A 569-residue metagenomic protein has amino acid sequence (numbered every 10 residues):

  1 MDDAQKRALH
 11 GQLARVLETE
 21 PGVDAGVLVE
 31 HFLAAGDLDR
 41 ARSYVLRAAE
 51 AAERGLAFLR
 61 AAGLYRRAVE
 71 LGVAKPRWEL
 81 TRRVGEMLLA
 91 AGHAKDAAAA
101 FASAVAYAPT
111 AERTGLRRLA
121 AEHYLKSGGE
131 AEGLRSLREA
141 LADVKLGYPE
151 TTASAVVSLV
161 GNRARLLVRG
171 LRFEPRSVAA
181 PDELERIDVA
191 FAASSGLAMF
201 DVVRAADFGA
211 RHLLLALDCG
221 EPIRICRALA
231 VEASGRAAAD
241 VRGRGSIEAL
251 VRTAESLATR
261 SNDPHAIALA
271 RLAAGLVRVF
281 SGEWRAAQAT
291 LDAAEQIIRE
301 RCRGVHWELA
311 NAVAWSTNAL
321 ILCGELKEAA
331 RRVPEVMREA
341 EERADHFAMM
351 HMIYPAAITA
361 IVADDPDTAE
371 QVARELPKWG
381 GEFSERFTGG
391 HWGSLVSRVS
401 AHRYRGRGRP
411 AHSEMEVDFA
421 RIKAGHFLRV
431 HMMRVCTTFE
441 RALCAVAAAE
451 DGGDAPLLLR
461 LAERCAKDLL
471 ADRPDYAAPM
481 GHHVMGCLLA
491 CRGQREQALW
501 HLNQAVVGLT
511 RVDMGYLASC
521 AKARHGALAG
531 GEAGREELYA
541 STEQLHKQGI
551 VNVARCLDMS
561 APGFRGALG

Functional and structural regions predicted by a protein language model:
M1-G72, G92, D143, T151-S177: Short secondary-structure boundary elements
D3, R7, L38, G55-F58 (+12 more regions): TPR-repeat structural position
R15, A49-E50, A68-E70, A102-A106 (+10 more regions): Amphipathic alpha-helical segments of tetratricopeptide repeats
V23-G26, L56-R60, K75-W78, P109-L119 (+12 more regions): Alpha-solenoid helical repeat architecture
A35, G55, A91, S127 (+11 more regions): Structural motif corresponding to the intra-repeat A-B loop/turn of tetratricopeptide repeats
L125-D207, A238-A249, H306-A310, I321-R331 (+6 more regions): Amphipathic helix-loop-helix modules that constitute alpha-helical solenoid scaffolds
A455-A518: Generic long, charged, amphipathic alpha-helical segments
